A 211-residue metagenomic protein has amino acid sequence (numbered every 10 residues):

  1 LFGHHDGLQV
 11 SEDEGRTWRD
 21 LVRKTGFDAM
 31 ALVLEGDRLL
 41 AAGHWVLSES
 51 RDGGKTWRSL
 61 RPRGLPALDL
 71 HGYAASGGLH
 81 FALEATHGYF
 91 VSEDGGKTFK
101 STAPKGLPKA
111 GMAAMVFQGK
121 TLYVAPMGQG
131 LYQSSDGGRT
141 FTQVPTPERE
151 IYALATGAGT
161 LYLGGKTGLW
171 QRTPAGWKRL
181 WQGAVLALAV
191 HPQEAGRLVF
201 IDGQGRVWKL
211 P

Functional and structural regions predicted by a protein language model:
G3, A42, L83, A125 (+2 more regions): Residue-level marker for isolated small/hydroxyl-bearing positions within beta-strands of beta-sheet-rich domains
D6-Q9, W45-S48, T86-Y89, G128-L131 (+2 more regions): Loop/turn residues immediately N-terminal
S11-E12, S50-R51, S92-E93, S134-S135 (+2 more regions): Conserved Ser/Thr-centered positions that define the repeating blades of beta-propeller domains
T17-L21, T56-L60, T98-T102, T140-V144 (+1 more regions): A structural motif specific to WD40 beta-propellers
V22-E35, R61-G77, A103-Q118, P145-G157 (+1 more regions): Short coil-to-beta transitions that initiate beta-strands within beta-rich domains
T86-S92, G96-A155: Eukaryotic tandem repeat interaction scaffolds
L186-P211: Blade-level signature of beta-propeller repeat domains, shared across WD40, Kelch, NHL, RCC1 and BNR/Asp-box propellers
